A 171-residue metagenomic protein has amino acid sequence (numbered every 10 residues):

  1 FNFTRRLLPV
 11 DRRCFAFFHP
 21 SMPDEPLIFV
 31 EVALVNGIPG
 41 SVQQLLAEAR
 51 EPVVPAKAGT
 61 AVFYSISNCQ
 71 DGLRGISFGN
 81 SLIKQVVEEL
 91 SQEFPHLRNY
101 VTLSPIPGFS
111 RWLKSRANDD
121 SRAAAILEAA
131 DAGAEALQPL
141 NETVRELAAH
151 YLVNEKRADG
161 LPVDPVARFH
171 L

Functional and structural regions predicted by a protein language model:
F1-L171: Extended, composition-driven regions rather than compact fold-specific motifs
